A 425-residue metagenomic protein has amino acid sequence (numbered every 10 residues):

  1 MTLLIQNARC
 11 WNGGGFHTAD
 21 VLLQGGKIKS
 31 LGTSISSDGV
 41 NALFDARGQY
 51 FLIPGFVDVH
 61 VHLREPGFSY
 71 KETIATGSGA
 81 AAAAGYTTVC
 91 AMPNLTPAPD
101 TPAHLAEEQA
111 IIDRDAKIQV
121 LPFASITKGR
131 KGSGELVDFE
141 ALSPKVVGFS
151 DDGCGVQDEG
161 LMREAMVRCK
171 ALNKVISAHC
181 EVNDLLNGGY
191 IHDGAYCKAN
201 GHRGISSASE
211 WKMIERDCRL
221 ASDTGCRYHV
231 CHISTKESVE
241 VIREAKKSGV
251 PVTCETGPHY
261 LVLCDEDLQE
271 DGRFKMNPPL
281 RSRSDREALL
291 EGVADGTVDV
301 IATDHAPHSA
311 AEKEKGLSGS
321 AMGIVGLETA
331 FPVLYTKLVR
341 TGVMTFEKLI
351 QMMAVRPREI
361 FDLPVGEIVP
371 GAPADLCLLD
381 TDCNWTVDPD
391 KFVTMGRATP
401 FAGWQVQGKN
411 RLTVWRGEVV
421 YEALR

Functional and structural regions predicted by a protein language model:
M1-G39, Y50: N-terminal metal-binding scaffold of metallo-dependent hydrolase/deaminase domains
A8, G26, Q49, H60 (+15 more regions): Divalent metal-coordination and catalytic microenvironments
A8, G316-G319, P373-R425: C-terminal cap of metal-dependent C-N hydrolases
Y50-D115: Metal-associated gating/positioning segment near the N- to mid-region
V59-E72, L121-S133, G153, H202-S207: Active-site mouth loops of central-metabolism enzymes
P102-Q119, R168-A178, T329: Alpha-helix-loop-beta-strand connector modules within alpha/beta enzyme cores
G134-I301: Histidine/acidic residue-rich metal-binding segments in metalloenzymes
A199-R227, A294-D295, D299-I301, A306-T381: His/Asp/Glu-enriched, well-ordered alpha-helical/loop segment that forms or immediately abuts the divalent-metal
